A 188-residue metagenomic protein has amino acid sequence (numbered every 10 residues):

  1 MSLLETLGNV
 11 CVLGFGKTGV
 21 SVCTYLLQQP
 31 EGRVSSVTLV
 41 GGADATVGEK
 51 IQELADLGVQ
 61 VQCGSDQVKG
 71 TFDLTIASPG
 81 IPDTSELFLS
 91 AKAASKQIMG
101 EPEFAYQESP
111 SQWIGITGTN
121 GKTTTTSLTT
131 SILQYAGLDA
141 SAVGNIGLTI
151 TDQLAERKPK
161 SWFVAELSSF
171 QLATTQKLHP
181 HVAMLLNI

Functional and structural regions predicted by a protein language model:
M1-G100, F104: N-terminal leader/targeting and accessory segments in enzymes
T6, K69-T71, P79-I188: Phosphate-binding loop of NTP-binding sites
